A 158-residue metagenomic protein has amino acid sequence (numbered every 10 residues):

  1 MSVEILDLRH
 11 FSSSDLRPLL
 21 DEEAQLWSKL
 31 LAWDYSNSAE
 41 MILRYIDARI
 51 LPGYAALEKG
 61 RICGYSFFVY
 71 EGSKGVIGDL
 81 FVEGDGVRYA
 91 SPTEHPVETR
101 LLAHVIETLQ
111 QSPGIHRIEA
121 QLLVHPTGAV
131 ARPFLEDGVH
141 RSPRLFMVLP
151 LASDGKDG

Functional and structural regions predicted by a protein language model:
M1-N37, K156-G158: Short amphipathic alpha-helix that is part of the acyltransferase structural core
V3, L51, E136-H140: Short glycine-aromatic motifs
H10-S13, E71, H125: Short, surface-exposed acidic/glycine-rich loop or hinge patches that mediate macromolecular interfaces
S14-R17, S36, E40, H95-P96 (+2 more regions): Generic alpha-helical secondary structure signal
D21-E40, G60-Y70, S112-E119, V130-A131: Short, charge-rich amphipathic segments
A39-A103, E107-L109: Conserved donor-binding loop and adjoining core beta-sheet/short helix segment in diverse acyl/aminoacyl transferases
G86-V87, S91-G158: Acyl-donor-binding surface of acyltransferase catalytic domains
